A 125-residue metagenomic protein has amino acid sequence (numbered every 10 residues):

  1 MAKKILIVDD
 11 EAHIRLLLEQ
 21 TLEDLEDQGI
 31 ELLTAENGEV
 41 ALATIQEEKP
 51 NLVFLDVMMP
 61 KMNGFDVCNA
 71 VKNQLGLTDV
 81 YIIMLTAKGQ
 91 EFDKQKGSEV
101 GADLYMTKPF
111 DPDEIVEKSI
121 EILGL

Functional and structural regions predicted by a protein language model:
A12-L33: Two-component/phosphorelay signaling modules centered on CheY-like receiver
T34-A43, G64: Helix N-cap/capping motif at the beta->alpha junctions
A43, F65-T78: Short amphipathic alpha-helix used as the core "switch/output" element in two-component signaling
E48-F54: Active-site beta3 strand of CheY-like receiver
M59: Receiver (REC) domain active-site loop signature in two-component systems and cognate sites in sensor histidine kinases
D66, G89-L104, E114-E117: Alpha4 helix (beta4-alpha4-beta5 surface) of REC/receiver domains from two-component response regulators
K108: A Lys-centered signature of the CheY-like receiver
